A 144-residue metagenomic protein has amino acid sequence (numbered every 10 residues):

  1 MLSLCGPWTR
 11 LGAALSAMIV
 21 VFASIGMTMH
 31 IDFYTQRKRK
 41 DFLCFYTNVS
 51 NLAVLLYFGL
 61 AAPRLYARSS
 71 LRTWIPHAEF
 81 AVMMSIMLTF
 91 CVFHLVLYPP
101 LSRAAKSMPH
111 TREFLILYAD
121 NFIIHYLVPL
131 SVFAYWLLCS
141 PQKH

Functional and structural regions predicted by a protein language model:
M1-H144: Aromatic-rich, lipid-facing transmembrane alpha helices and their immediate juxtamembrane interface loops in integral
